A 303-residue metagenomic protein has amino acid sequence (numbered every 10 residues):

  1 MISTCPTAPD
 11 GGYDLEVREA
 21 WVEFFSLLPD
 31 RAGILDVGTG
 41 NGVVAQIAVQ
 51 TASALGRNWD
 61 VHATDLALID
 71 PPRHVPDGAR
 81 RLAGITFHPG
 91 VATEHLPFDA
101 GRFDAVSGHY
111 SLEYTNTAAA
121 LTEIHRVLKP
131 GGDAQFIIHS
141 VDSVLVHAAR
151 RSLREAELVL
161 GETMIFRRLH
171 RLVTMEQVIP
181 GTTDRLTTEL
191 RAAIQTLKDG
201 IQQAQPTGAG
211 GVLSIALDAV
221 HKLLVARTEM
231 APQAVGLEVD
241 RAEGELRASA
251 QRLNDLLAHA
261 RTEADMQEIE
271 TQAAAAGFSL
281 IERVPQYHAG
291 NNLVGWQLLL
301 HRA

Functional and structural regions predicted by a protein language model:
M1-P29: Class I SAM-dependent methyltransferase Rossmann-like catalytic core, especially the SAM/SAH-binding loop
G33-D36, G40-H95: Class I SAM-dependent methyltransferase SAM/SAH-binding core
T93-V106: A short acidic, Gly/Pro-enriched loop at the edge of an enzyme's catalytic core that lines a small-molecule cofactor
A105-A118: A short SAM/SAH-binding and catalytic strip from SAM-dependent methyltransferases
A119-P130: A short glycine-rich, Lys/Arg-flanked "PGG" loop and its adjoining helix->strand segment in the class I
G131-S140: Conserved beta-strand signature within the Rossmann-like core of class I S-adenosyl-L-methionine
F166-F278: Substrate-binding/catalytic lobe of Class I Rossmann-like enzymes that use SAM or dcSAM, i.e., the mid-to-C-terminal
P285-A303: Core SAM-dependent methyltransferase catalytic element
